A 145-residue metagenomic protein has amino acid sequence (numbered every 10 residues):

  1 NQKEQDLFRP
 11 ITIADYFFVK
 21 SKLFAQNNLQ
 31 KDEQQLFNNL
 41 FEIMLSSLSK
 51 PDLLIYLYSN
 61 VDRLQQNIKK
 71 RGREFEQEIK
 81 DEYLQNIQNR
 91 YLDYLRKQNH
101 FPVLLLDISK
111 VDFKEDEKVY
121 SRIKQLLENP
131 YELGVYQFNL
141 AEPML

Functional and structural regions predicted by a protein language model:
N1-P10, E42-S46: Short amphipathic alpha-helices and their capping/turn segments at secondary-structure boundaries
N1-Q2, F41, Y91, I123: Generic hydrophobic alpha-helical segments
F8-P10, P51, H100-P102: A generic structural signal for alpha->beta connector loops
I11-V19: A glycine-rich, hydrophobic loop/mini-helix early in the fold
A14, L53-I55, L104-L106: Hydrophobic/aromatic beta-strand patches that form the interior of the parallel beta-sheet core in alpha/beta enzyme
F17, N60, S109: Anionic group-transfer/hydrolysis microenvironments
S21-R90: A glycine- and Lys/Arg-enriched "phosphate-lid" helix/loop adjacent to the NTP-binding pocket of small-molecule kinases
K69-Q77, Q85-L145: NTP-dependent small-molecule kinase module
